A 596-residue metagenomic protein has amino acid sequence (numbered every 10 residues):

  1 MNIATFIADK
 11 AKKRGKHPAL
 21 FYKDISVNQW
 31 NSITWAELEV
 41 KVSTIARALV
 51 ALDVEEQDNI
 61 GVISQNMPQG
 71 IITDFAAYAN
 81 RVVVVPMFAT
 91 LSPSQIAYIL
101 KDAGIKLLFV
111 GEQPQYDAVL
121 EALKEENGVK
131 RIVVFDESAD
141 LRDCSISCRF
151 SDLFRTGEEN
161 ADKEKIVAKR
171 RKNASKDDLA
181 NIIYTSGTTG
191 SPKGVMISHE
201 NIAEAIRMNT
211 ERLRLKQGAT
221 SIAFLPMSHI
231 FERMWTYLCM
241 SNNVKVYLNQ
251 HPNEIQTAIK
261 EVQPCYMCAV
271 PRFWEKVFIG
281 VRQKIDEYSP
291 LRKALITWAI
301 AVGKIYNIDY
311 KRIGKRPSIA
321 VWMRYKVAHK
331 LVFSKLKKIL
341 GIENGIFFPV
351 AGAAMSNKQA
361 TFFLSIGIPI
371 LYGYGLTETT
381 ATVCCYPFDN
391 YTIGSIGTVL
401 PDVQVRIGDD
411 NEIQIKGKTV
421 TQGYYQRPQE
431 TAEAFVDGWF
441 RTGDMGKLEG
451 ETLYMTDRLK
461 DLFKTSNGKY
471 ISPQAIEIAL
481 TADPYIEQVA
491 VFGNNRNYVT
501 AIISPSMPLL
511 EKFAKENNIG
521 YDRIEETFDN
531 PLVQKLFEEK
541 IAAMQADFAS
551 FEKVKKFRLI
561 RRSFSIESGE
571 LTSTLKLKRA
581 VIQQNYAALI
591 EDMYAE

Functional and structural regions predicted by a protein language model:
G15-P18, R155-Y184, S191, R214-T220: Conserved pre-ATP/AMP-binding loop-to-beta segment of ANL
L20-M67, I71-F75, S92-A97, R149-R155 (+1 more regions): Conserved AMP-binding/adenylate-forming core of the ANL superfamily
V27, P114-S175, V281-K335: ANL superfamily adenylate-forming
S32-A36, A180-I206: Conserved AMP-binding A3 loop
E39, S43-T44, K176, V195-K216 (+1 more regions): Conserved structural elements of the adenylate-forming
L91-E121, A205-I222, P252-Y266, I339: Conserved ATP-dependent adenylate/AMP-binding module captured primarily in the ANL superfamily
A203-T220, M227-K326, K330, N344: Conserved AMP-binding/adenylation subdomain of ANL enzymes
V399-T465: Conserved ATP-binding/catalytic segment of the ANL
